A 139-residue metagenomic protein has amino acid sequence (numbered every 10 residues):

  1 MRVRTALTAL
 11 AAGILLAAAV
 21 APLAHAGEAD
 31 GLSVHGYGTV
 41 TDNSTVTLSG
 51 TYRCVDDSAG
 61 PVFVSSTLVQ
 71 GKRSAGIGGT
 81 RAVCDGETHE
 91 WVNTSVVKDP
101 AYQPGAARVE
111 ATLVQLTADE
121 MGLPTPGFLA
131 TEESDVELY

Functional and structural regions predicted by a protein language model:
M1-A26: Secretory targeting and sorting signals
A29-G71: Short, surface-exposed binding/anchoring microloops in extracellular/periplasmic proteins
D42, R81-W91: Short proline/glycine- and polar residue-rich coil/turn motifs
R53-V55, V96-K98, V114: Solvent-exposed residues in well-ordered beta-strands and their adjoining turns, especially edge/terminal strands
G71-T80: Surface-exposed loop/edge segments in extracytoplasmic proteins
D99-V109: Short glycine/proline/serine/threonine-rich loop/turn segments at secondary-structure transition edges
A111-M121: Enriched for extracellular/lumenal, surface-exposed ectodomains of secreted and cell-surface proteins
D119-Y139: Short beta-strand elements
